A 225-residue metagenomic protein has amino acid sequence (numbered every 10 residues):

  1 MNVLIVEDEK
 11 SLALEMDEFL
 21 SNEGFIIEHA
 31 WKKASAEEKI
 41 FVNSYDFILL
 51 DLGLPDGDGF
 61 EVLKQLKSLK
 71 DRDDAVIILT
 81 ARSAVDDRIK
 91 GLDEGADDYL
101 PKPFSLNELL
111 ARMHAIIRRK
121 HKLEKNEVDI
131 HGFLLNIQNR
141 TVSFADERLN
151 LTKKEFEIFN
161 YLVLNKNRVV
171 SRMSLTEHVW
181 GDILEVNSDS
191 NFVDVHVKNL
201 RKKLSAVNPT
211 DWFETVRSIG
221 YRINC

Functional and structural regions predicted by a protein language model:
M1-K120: N-terminal/domain-start alpha-helical segments
D71, H121-K125, E185, N208-T210: Nucleotide second-messenger and two-component phosphorelay signaling modules
R82-A84, N107, K125-E127, T141 (+2 more regions): A short, glycine- and basic residue-enriched loop/turn that sits immediately adjacent to a domain's principal
A115-V128, N167-V169: The C-terminal output helix
D129-T141, I219: Short boundary/linker motifs that mark transitions into or out of structured domains
T141, D146-D211, R217: Positively charged, aromatic-enriched patches within helix-turn-helix-type DNA-binding elements, predominantly
Y221-N224: Conserved active-site beta-strand element of glycosyltransferases/polysaccharide synthases
